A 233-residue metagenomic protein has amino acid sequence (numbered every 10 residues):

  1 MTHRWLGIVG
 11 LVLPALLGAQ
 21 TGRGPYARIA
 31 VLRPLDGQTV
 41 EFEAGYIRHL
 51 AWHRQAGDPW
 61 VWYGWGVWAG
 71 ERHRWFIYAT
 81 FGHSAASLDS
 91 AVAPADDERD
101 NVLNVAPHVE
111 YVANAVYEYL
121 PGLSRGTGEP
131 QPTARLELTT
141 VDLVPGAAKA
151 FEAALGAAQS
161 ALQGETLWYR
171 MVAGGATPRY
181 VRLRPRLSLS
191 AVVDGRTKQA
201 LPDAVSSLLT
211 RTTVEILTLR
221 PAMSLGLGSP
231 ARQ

Functional and structural regions predicted by a protein language model:
M1-V9: Bacterial N-terminal signal peptides that target proteins for export
G10-A19: Hydrophobic h-region of N-terminal signal peptides that target proteins for export in Gram-negative bacteria
G18-Q233: Short S/T/G/P-rich N-terminal loop/turn motif that feeds into the first structured element of a domain
